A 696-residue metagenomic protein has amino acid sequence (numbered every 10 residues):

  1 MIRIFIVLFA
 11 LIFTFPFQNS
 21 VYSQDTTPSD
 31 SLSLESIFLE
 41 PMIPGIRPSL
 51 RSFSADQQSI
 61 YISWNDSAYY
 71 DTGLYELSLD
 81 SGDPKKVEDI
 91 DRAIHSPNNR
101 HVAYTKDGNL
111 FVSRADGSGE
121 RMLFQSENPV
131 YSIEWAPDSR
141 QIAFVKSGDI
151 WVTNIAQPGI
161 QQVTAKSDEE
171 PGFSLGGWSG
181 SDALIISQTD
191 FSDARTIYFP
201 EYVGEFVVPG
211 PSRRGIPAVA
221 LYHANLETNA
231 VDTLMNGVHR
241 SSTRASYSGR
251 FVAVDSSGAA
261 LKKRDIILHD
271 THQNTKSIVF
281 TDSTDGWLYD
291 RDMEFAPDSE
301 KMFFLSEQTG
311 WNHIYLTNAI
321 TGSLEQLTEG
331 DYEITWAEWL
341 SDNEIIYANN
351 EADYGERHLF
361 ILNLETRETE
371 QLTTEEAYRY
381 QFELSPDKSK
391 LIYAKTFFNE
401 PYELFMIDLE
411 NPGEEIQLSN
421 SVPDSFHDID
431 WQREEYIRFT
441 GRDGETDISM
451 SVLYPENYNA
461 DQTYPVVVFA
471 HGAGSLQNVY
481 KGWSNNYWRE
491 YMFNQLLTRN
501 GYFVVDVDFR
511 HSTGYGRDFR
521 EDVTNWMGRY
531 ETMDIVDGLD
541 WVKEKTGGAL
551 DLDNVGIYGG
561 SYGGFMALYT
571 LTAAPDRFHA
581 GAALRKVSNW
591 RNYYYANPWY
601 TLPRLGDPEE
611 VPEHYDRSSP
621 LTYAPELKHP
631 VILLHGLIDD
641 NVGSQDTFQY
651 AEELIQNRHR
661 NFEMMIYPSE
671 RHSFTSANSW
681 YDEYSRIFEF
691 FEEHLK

Functional and structural regions predicted by a protein language model:
I6-P16: Bacterial N-terminal signal peptides
T27-G45, N229-T233: A short helix->beta-strand "capping" segment at the edge of beta-propeller domains
L34, V163-G177, I186-V231, G413-F426 (+2 more regions): Predominantly five- to eight-bladed beta-propeller fold
I43-I60, E88-A103, E127-V145, D168-D190 (+12 more regions): Conserved beta-propeller blade repeats
Y69-Y75, N109-F111, D149-W151, A194-I197 (+5 more regions): Structural motif
S78-G82, R114-S118, N154-P158, N225-N229 (+4 more regions): Short loop/turn segments that connect beta-strands within beta-propeller blades
K85-E88, R121-F124, I160-A165, D232-M235 (+4 more regions): Beta-propeller fold detector
T374, Y378-K696: Serine-hydrolase catalytic core recognition
